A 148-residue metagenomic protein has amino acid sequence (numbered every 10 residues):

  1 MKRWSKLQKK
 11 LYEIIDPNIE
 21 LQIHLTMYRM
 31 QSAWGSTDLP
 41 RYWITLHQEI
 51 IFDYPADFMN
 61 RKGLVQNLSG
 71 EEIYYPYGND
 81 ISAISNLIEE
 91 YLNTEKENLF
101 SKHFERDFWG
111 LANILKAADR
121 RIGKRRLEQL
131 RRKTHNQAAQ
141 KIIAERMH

Functional and structural regions predicted by a protein language model:
M1-H148: Alpha-helical scaffold segments
